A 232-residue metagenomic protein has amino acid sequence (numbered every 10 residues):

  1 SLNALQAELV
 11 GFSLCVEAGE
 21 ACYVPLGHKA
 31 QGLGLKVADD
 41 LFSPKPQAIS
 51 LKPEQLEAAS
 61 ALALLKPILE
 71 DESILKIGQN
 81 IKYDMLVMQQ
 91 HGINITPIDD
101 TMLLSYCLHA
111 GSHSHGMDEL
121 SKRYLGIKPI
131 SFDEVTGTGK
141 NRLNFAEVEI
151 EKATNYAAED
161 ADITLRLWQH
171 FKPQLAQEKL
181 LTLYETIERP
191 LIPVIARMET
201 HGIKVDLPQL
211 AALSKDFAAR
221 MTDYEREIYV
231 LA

Functional and structural regions predicted by a protein language model:
S1-C15: Gly/Thr-rich phosphate-binding beta-strand-loop-beta motif of the actin/hexokinase/Hsp70
V10, A18-Q177, L191: Active-site-proximal helix-loop-helix substrate-binding element of RNase H-like nuclease domains
C15, I130, D206: Short, electropositive, low-hydrophobicity segments enriched in small/polar residues
E185-A232: Extended, well-ordered alpha-helical scaffold/bundle regions in very large, multi-domain proteins
